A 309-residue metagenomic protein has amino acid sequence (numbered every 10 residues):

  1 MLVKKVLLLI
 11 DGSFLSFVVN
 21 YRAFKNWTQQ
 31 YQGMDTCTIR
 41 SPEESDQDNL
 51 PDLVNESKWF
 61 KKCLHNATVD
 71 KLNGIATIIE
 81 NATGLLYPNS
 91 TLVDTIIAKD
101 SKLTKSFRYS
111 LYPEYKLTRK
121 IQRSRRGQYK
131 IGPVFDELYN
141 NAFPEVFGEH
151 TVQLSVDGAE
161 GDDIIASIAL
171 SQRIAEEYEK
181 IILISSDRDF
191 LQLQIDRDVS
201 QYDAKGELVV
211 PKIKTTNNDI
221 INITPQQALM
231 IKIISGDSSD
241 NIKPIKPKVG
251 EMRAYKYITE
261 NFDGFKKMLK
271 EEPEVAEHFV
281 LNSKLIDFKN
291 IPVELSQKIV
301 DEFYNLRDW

Functional and structural regions predicted by a protein language model:
M1-L2, A276: Short boundary motifs at domain starts and secondary-structure transition points
L2-E179, I195-V209, D287: Noncatalytic, basic helical substrate-engagement surface that gates or grips nucleic-acid strands
N89-L92, T118-R307: Extended two-metal-dependent nuclease catalytic cores across DNA- and RNA-processing enzymes
